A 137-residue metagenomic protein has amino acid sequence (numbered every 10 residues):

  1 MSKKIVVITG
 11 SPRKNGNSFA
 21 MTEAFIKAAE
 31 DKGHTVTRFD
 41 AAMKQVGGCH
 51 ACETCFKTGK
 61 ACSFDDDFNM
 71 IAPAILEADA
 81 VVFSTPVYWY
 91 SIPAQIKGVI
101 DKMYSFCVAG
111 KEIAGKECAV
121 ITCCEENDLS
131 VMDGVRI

Functional and structural regions predicted by a protein language model:
M1-A109: N-terminal beta1-alpha1-beta2 submodule of the flavodoxin-like/Rossmannoid cofactor-binding fold
Q95, V108-I137: Short, glycine-/small-residue-rich phosphate/pyrophosphate-handling segment
